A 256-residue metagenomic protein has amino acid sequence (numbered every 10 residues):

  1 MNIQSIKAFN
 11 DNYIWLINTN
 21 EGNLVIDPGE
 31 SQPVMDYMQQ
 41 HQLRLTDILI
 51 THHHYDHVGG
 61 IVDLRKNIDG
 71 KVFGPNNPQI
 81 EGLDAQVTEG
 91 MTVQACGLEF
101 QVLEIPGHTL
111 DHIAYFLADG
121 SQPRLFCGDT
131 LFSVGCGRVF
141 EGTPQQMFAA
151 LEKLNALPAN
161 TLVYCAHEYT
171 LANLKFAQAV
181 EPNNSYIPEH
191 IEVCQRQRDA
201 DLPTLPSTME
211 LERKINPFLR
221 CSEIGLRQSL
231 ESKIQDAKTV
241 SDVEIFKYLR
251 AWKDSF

Functional and structural regions predicted by a protein language model:
M1-L43, Y115-G128: Conserved beta-strand hairpin/beta-sheet module of binuclear metal-dependent hydrolase folds, prominently
L16-N18, T92-G120, A156: Core dinuclear metal-dependent hydrolase active-site scaffold
I17, D27, H52, L64 (+6 more regions): Divalent metal-coordination and catalytic microenvironments
N23, E30-E104, P123, E189 (+1 more regions): Active-site HxH/HxHxD metal-binding segment of metal-dependent hydrolases
P28-E30, H53, N77-P78, H108-T109 (+3 more regions): Active-site metal-binding loops of divalent metal-dependent hydrolases
L117, C127, A159-L171: Anionic-ligand binding patches
G135-T161: Active-site-adjacent loop/tail segments of enzyme domains
E152-L162, L171-F256: Accessory terminal helices/loops
